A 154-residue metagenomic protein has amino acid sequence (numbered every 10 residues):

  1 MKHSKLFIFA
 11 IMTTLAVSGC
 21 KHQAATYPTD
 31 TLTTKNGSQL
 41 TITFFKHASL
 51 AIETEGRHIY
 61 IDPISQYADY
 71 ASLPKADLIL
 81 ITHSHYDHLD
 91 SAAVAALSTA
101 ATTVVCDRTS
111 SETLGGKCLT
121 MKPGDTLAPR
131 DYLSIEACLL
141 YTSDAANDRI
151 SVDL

Functional and structural regions predicted by a protein language model:
K2-K5, V17-E55: Zn-dependent metallo-beta-lactamase
F9-A16: Bacterial N-terminal signal peptides
T41-F44, H58-D62, S134-L140: Active-site-proximal beta-strand elements of phosphoester/diester hydrolases
I52, H83, I135: Divalent metal-coordination and catalytic microenvironments
S65-S110: Active-site metal-binding motif and surrounding structural segment of the metallo-beta-lactamase
V94, T99, T103-L139: Portal/gating segments that form or line small-molecule/metal binding sites
Y141-A146: Conserved small/polar residues in nucleotide/adenosyl-binding loops
V152-L154: Hydrophobic alpha-helical segments, chiefly the membrane-spanning helices and signal/signal-anchor peptides
